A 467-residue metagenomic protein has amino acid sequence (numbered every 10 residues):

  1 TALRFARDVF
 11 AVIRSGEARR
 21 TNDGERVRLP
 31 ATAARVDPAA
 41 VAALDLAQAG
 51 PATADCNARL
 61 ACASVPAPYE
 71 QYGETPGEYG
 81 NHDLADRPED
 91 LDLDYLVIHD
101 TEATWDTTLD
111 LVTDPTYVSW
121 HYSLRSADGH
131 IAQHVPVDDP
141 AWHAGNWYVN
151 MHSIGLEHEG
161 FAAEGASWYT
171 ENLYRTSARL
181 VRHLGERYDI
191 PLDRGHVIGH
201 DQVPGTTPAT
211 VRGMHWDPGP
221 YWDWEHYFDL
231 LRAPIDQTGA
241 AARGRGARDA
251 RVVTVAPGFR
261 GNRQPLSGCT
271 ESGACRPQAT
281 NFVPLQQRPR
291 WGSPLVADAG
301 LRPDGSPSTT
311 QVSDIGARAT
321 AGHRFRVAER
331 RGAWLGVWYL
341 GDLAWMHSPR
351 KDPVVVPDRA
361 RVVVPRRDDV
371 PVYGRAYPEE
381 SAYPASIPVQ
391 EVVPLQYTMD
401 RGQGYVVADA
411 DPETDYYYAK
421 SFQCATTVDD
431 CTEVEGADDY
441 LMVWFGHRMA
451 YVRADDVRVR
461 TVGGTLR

Functional and structural regions predicted by a protein language model:
A6-V9, I13-W147, D342, H347-R350: N-terminal catalytic cores of peptidoglycan-degrading enzymes
I13-L60, V65, A166-A279: Basic/polar, cationic surfaces and motifs that engage anionic cell-wall and phosphate/carboxylate ligands
L84, L109-L111, W142-G145, G160-N172 (+2 more regions): Second-shell loop/turn segments in exported
E89-L91, P115, N146-V149, A166-Y174 (+3 more regions): Solvent-exposed, acidic/flexible segments
D92-D94, V118, N150-H152, D193 (+5 more regions): Residues that flank catalytic or metal-binding motifs in active/ligand-binding sites
W147-H158: Short coil-to-beta-strand
G261, L266, G273, F282 (+3 more regions): Conserved beta-strand/loop element in small beta-rich adapter and peptidoglycan-binding domains
Y339-Y383, T426-D429, G436-D439, W444-R467: Boundary regions of SH3-family modules and the immediately adjacent low-complexity/disordered segments in eukaryotic
